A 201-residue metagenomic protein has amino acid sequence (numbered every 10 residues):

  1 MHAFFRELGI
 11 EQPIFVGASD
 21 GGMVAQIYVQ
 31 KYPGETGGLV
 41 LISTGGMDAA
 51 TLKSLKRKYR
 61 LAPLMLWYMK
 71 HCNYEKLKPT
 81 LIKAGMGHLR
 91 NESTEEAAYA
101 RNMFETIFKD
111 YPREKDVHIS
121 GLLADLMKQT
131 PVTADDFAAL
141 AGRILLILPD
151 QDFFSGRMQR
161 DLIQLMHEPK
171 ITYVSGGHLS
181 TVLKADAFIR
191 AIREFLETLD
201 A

Functional and structural regions predicted by a protein language model:
M1-P13: Conserved acidic catalytic loop of the alpha/beta-hydrolase fold
F15-G17, I42: Short beta-strand immediately N-terminal to the catalytic nucleophile in serine-hydrolase-like folds
G17, G21, A25: Gly/Ala-rich beta-loop-alpha elbow adjacent to hydrolase catalytic centers
Q30, G37-H71: Flexible "cap/lid" loop of the alpha/beta hydrolase fold
A50-L52, C72-A138: Conserved alpha/beta-hydrolase catalytic His-Asp/Glu region
A139-G176: Conserved loop-alpha-helix segment in the C-terminal half of the alpha/beta-hydrolase fold that carries the catalytic
G176-I189: Catalytic histidine-centered segment of alpha/beta-hydrolase-like enzymes
A191-L199: C-terminal alpha-helix
